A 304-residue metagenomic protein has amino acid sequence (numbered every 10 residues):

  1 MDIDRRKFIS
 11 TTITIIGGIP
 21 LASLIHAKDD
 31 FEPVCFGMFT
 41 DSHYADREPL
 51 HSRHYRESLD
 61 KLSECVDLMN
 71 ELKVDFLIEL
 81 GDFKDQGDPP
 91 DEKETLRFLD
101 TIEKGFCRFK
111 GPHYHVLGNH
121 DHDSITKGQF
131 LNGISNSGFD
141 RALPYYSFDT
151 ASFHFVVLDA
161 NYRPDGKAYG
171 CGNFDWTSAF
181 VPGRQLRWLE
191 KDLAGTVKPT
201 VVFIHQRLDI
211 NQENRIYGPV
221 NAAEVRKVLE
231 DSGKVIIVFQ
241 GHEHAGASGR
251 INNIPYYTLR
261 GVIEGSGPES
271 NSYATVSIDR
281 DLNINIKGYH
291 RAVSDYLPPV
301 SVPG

Functional and structural regions predicted by a protein language model:
M1-I19: N-terminal secretory signal peptides and thylakoid transit peptides that target proteins across membranes
A27-K93, R184, K191: N-terminal active-site segment of His-dependent metallophosphoesterases
V34, D75, Y145, F153 (+1 more regions): Alpha/beta-hydrolase fold active-site loops
F39-T40, L77-G81, H113-N119, V201-I204 (+2 more regions): Active-site neighborhood of phospho(di)ester-bond hydrolases with catalytic His/Asp-centered motifs
S42-A45, F83-Q86, N119-S124, N161-P164 (+4 more regions): Solvent-exposed loop/turn segments at secondary-structure junctions within structured extracellular/periplasmic domains
P89-G195, N221-V235, G249-K287, P298-V302: Extended active-site neighborhood of metal-dependent phosphoesterases/phosphodiesterases
A194-N211: Short acidic, glycine-rich surface-loop motifs adjacent to enzyme active sites
